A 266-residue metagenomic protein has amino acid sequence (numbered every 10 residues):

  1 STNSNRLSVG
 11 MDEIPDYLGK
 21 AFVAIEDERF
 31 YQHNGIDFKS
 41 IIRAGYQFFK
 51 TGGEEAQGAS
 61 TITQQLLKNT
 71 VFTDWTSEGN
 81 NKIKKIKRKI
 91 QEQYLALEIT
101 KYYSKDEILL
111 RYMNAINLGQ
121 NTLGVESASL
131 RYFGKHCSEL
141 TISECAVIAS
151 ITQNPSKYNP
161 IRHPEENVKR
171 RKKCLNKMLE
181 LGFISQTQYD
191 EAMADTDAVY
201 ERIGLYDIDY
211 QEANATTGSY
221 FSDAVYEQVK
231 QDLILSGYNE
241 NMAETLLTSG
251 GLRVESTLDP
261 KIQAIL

Functional and structural regions predicted by a protein language model:
S1-S185, M242-A243: Peptidoglycan glycan-strand catalytic modules in the bacterial/periplasmic cell-wall system
I14-P15, S156-L266: Extended, non-catalytic substrate-recognition/exosite surfaces adjacent to catalytic cores, especially in enzymes
